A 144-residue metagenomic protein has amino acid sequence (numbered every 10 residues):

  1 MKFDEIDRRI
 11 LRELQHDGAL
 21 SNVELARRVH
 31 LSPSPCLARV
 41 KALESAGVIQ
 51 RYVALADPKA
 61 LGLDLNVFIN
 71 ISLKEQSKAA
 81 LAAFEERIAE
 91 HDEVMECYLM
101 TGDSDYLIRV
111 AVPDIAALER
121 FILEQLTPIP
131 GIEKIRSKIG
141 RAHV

Functional and structural regions predicted by a protein language model:
M1-H143: A compositional/biophysical signature of low hydrophobicity enriched in polar/charged and small residues
